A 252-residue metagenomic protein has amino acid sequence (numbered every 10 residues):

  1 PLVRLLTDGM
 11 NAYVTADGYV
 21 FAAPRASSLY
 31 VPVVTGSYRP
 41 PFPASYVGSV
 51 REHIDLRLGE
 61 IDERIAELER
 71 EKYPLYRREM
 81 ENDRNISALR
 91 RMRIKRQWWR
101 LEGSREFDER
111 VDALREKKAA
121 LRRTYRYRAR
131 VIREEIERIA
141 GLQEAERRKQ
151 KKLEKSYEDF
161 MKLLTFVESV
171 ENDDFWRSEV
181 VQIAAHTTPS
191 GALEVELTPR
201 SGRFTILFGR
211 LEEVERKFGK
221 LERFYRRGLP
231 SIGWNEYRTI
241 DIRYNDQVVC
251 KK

Functional and structural regions predicted by a protein language model:
P1-K252: Charged, solvent-exposed interaction patches on well-folded alpha/beta domains that mediate macromolecular contacts
